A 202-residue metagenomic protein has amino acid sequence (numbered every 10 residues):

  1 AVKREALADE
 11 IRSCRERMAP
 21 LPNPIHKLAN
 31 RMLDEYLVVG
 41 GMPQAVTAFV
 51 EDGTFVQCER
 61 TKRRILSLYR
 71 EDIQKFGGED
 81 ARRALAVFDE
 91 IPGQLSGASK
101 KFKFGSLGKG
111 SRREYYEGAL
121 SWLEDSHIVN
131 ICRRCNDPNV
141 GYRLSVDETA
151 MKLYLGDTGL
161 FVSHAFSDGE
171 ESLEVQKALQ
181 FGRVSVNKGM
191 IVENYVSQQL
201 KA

Functional and structural regions predicted by a protein language model:
A1-G41: Amphipathic alpha-helical segments of the small helical/lid subdomains adjacent to P-loop NTPase cores
L37, M42, V46-A202: Accessory nucleic acid-recognition modules appended to NTPase machines
